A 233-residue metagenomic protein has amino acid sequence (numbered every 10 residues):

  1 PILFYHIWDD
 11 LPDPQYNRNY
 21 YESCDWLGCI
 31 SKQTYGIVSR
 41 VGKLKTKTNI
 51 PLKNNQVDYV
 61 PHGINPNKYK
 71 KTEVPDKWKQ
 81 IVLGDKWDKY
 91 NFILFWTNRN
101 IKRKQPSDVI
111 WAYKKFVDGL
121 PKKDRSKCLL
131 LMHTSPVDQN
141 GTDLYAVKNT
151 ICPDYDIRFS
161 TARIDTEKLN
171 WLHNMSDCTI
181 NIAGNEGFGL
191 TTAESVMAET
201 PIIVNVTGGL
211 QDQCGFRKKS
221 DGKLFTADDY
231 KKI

Functional and structural regions predicted by a protein language model:
Q33, G63: Carbohydrate-associated surface elements
L44-K45, Y69-K86: A short helix/loop element that forms part of the nucleotide-sugar donor recognition site in Leloir-type
D76-W78, D154-S176, G208: Conserved active-site histidine-acidic residue motif and adjacent donor-binding/catalytic loop of glycosyltransferases
K86-K104, I110-Y113, L130-L131: Conserved donor-binding/catalytic core segment of Leloir-type glycosyltransferases
M132-T134, G141-E167: Nucleotide-activated donor-binding/catalytic signature segment of Leloir-type glycosyltransferases, i.e., the conserved
D177, E199, V206: A short alpha->beta transition loop at the rim of the catalytic pocket in nucleotide-sugar-dependent
G184: Aromatic "clamp/platform" in nucleotide-sugar-dependent glycosyltransferases that forms part of the donor/acceptor
P201-V204, G215, D221-T226: Short hydrophobic beta-strand element within catalytic cores of glycosyltransferases and related nucleotide-activated
